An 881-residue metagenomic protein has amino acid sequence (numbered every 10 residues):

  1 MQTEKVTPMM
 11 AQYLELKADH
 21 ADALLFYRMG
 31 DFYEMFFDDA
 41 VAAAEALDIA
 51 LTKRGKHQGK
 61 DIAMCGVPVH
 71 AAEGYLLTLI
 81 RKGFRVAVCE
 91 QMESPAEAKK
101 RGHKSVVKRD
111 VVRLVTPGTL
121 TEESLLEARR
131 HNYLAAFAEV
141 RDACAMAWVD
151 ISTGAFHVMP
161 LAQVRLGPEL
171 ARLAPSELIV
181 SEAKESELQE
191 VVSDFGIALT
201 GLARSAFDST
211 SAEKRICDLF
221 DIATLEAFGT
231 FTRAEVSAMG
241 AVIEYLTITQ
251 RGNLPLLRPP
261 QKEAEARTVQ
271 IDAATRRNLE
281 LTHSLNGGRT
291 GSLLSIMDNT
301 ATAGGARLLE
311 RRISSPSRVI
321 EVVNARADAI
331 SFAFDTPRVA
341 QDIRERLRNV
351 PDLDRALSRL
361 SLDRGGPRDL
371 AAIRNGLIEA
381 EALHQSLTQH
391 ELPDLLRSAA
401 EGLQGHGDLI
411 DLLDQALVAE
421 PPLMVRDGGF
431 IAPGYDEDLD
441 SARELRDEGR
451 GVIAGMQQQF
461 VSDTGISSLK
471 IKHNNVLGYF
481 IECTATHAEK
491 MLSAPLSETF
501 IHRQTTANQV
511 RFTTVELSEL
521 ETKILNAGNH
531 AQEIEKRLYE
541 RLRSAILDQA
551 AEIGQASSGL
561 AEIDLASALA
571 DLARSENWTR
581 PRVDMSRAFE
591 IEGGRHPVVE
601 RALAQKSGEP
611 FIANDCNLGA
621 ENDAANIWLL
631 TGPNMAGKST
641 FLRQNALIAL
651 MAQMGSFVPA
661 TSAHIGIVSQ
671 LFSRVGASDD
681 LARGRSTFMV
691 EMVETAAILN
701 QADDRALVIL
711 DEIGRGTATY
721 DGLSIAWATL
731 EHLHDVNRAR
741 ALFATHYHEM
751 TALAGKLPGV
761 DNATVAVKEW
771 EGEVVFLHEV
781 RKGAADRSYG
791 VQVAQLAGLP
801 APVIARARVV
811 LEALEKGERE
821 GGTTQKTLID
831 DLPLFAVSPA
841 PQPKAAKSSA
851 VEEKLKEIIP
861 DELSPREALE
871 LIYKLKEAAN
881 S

Functional and structural regions predicted by a protein language model:
M1-D335, D352-S358, L362, P422 (+2 more regions): Basic, polar low-complexity surface loops/patches
V6-M10, F26, F37, G66-L76 (+32 more regions): Amphipathic alpha-helical transducer elements in NTP-driven molecular machines
F32-K53, A145, A155-H157, P168-E169 (+9 more regions): A conserved P-loop NTPase coupling/switch region
F37-D38, T232, A301, A306 (+6 more regions): ATPase nucleotide-binding head domains, primarily ABC-like/P-loop NTPase cores
K53-C65, F220-F231, E280-T282, L293-M297 (+9 more regions): Short hinge/gating elements
F207-C217, V269-Q270, T275, L281-N286 (+7 more regions): Amphipathic heptad-repeat alpha-helical coiled-coil/stalk segments that mediate oligomerization, filament/stalk
L547, A551-A568: Hydrophobic alpha-helical segments characteristic of transmembrane helices in integral membrane transporters
S848-S881: C-terminal tails and terminal domains of large nucleic-acid-associated and other macromolecular-machine proteins
